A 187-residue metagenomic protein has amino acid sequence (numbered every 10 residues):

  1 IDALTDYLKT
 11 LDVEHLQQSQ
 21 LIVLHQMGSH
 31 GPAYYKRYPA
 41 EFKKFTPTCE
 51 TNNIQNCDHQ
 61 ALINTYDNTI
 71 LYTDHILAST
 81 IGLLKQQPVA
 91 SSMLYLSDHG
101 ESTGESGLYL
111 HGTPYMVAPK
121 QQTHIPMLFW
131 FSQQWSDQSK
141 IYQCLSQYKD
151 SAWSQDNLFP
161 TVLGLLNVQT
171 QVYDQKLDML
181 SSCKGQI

Functional and structural regions predicted by a protein language model:
I1-I187: Catalytic domains that recognize anionic headgroups
